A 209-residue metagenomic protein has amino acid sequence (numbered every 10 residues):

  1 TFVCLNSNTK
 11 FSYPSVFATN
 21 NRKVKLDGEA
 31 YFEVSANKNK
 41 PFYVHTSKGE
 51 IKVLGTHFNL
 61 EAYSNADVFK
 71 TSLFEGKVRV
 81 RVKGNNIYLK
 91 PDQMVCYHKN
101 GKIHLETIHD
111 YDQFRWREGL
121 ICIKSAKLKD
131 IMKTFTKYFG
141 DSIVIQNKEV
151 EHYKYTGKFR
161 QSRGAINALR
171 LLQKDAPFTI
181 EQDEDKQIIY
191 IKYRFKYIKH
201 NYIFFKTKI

Functional and structural regions predicted by a protein language model:
T1-K199, I203-F205: A residue-level detector for the "anchor" residue at the start of short, highly conserved motifs
